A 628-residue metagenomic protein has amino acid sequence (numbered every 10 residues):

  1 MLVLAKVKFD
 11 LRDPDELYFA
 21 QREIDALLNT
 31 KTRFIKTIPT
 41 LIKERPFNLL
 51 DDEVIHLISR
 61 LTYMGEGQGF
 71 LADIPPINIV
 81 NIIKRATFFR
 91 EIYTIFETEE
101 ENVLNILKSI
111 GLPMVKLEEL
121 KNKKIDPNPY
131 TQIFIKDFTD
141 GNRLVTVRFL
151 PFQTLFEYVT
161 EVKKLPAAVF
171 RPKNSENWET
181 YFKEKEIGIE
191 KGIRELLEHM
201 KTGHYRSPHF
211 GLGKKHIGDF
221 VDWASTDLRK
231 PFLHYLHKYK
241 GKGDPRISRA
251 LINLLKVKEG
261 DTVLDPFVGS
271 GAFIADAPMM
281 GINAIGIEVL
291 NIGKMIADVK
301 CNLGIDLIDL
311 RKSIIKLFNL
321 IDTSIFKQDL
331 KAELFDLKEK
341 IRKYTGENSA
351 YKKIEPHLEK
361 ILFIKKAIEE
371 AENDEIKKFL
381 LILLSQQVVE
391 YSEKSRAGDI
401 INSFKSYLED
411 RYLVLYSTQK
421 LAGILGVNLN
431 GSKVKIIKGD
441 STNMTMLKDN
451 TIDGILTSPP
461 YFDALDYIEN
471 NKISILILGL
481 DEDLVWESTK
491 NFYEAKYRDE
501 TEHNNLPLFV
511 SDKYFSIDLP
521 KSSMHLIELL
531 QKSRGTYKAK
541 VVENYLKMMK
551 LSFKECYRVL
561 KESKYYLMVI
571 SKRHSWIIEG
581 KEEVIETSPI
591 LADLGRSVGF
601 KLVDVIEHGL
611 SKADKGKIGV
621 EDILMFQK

Functional and structural regions predicted by a protein language model:
K6-V257, I287-K521, S571-L594, V605 (+1 more regions): Nucleic-acid modification enzymes, centered on SAM-dependent nucleic-acid methyltransferases
G260-F267: Conserved class I S-adenosyl-L-methionine
G271-A275: Glycine-rich SAM-binding Motif I of class I
N283-I285: Short beta-strand element of Class I
L480-L484, L560-Y566: Short glycine-dipeptide loop
Q531-L546: Surface-exposed cleft-lining segments at the edges of enzyme active sites
L546-E562: A short glycine-rich, Lys/Arg-flanked "PGG" loop and its adjoining helix->strand segment in the class I
K561-K564, K615-K628: Core SAM-dependent methyltransferase catalytic element
